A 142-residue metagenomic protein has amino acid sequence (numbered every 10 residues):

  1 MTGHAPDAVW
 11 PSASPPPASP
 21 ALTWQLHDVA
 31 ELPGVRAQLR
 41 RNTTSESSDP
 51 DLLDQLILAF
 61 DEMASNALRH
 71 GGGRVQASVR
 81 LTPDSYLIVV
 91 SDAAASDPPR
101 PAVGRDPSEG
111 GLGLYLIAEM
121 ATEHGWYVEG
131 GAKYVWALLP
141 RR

Functional and structural regions predicted by a protein language model:
M1-H27, L68-R142: Conserved beta-strand-loop-beta-strand hairpin that lines the nucleotide-binding pocket of ATP/GTP-utilizing enzymes
L26-V29, P50: Charge-dense, low-complexity intrinsically disordered segments
D28, P33-A37, V90: Conserved long hydrophobic alpha-helices within structured protein cores
P33-D61: Conserved short strand/loop->alpha-helix "switch" segment adjacent to the catalytic nucleotide/phosphoryl-transfer site
A59, A64-R69: Short, well-structured hydrophobic secondary-structure segments
